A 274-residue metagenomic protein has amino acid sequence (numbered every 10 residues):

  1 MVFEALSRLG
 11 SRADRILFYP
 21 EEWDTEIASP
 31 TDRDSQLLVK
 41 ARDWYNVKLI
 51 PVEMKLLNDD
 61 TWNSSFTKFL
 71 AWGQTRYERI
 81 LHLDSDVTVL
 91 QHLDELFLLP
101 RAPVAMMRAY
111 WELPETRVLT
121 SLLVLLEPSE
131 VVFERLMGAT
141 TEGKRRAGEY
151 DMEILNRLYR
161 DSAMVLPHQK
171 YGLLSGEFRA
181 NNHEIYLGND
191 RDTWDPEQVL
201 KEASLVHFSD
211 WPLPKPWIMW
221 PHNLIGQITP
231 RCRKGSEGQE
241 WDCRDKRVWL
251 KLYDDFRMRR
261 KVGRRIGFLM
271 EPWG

Functional and structural regions predicted by a protein language model:
M1, G10, T140-G274: A glycosyltransferase accessory/donor-loop signature
M1-L57, D254-G274: N-terminal anchoring/stem segment of glycosyltransferases
V2, R8-G10, L17, D24-T31 (+7 more regions): Intrinsically disordered, low-complexity, Ser/Thr/Glu/Asp/Lys/Arg-enriched terminal regions and linkers of eukaryotic
L6, W72, D86, V124 (+2 more regions): A residue-level signal for conserved active-site and pocket-lining positions in enzyme catalytic cores
A28-V39, S65-F66, E177-N189: Charged, often glycine-rich, active-site loop that binds/positions anionic groups
N46-L56, S64-V118, L125-E130: GT-A fold catalytic core of metal-dependent nucleotide-sugar glycosyltransferases, centered on the diacidic
K55-D60, L113-P114, Y171-G176, P214: A short acidic, often aromatic-flanked loop/helix-cap motif at beta-alpha or helix-coil junctions that lines enzyme
E130-E134, M164: Short helix-loop capping/hinge motifs at secondary-structure junctions, enriched in acidic/polar residues
